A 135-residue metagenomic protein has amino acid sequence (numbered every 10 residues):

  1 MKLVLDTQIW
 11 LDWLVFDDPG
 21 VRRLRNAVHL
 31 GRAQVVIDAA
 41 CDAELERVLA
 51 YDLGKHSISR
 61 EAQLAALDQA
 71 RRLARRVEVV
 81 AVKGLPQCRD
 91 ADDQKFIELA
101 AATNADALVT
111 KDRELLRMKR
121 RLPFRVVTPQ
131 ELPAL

Functional and structural regions predicted by a protein language model:
M1-I37: Short, well-structured N-terminal submotif of metal-dependent ribonuclease cores
T7, A39-A40, K111-R113: Short secondary-structure boundary segments
W10-L11, E44, L115-R117: Short, active-site-adjacent cap segments at secondary-structure transitions
D12-W13, K83-R89: Short, flexible loop segments at the rims of nucleotide/cofactor-binding pockets, characterized by
L14-V15, L49, K119-L122: Short, flexible helix/strand-to-coil boundary loops that buttress conserved ligand/catalytic motifs in alpha/beta
L24, F96-I97: Short, hydrophobic alpha-helical packing/hinge segments within bilobed ligand-binding/sensory domains
A27-G84: PIN-domain endoribonuclease scaffold, especially VapC-family toxins
P86, D90, Q94, A101-V109 (+1 more regions): Acidic, PIN/NYN-like endoribonuclease modules and their adjacent C-terminal/linker elements
